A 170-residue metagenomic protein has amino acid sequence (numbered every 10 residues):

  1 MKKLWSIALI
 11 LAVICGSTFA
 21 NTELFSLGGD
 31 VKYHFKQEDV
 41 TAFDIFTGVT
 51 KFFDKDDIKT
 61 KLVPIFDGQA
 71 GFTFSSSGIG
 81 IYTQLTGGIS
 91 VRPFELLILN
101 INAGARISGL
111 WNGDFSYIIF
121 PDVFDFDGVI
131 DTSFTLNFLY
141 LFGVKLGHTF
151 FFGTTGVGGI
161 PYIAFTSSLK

Functional and structural regions predicted by a protein language model:
M1-L24: Cleavable N-terminal export/targeting peptides
T22, F35-K170: Outer-membrane beta-barrel transmembrane domain signature
F25-G29: N-terminal segment immediately downstream of the Sec signal-peptide cleavage site in secreted/extracellular proteins
